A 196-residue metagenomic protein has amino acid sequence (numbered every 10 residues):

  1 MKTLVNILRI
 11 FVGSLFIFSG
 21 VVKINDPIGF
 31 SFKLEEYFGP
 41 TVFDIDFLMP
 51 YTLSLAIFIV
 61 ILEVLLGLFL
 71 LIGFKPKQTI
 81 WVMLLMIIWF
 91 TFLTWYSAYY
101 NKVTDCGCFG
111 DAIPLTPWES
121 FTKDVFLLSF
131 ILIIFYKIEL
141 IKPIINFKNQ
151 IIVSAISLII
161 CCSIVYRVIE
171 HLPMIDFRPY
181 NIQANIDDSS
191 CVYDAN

Functional and structural regions predicted by a protein language model:
K2-I24, T52-L93: Functionalized membrane-embedded alpha-helices
S19-I59: Solvent-exposed, well-ordered loop and adjacent helix/strand elements within mature globular domains that form
G20-F30, Y37, L71, T91-K102 (+2 more regions): Transmembrane helix-loop junctions and nearby membrane-interface residues
E36, T104-F109, P173-I175: Membrane-interface helix termini and inter-helical loops of multi-pass transporters
P50-I61, S120-F130: Hydrophobic alpha-helical transmembrane segments
I88-I141: Membrane-embedded alpha-helical segments of integral membrane proteins
I145-P173: Internal/C-terminal transmembrane anchor helices
S163-N196: Membrane-interface segments at or immediately adjacent to transmembrane helices that form the boundary between
